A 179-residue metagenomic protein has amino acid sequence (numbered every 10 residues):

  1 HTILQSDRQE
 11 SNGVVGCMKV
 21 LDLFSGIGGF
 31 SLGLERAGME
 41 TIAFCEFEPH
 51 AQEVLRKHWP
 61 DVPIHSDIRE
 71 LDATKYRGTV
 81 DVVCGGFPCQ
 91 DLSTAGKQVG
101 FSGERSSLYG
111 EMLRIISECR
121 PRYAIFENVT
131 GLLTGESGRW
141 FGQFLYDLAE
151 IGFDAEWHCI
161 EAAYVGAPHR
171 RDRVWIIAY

Functional and structural regions predicted by a protein language model:
Q5-G16, L71-V82, Q90-Y179: Class I S-adenosyl-L-methionine
K19-L21: Conserved beta-strand elements of the Class I
F24-I27: Class I SAM-dependent methyltransferase "Motif I" SAM/SAH-binding loop
G33-E40, H58: A short, Lys/Arg-enriched amphipathic alpha-helix followed by its capping loop at the start of a domain
T41-E46: Conserved SAM-binding motif I beta-strand of class I
H50-E53: Short alpha-helix immediately C-terminal to the canonical SAM-binding loop
D61-D67: Conserved SAM-binding strand-loop segment of SAM-dependent methyltransferases
